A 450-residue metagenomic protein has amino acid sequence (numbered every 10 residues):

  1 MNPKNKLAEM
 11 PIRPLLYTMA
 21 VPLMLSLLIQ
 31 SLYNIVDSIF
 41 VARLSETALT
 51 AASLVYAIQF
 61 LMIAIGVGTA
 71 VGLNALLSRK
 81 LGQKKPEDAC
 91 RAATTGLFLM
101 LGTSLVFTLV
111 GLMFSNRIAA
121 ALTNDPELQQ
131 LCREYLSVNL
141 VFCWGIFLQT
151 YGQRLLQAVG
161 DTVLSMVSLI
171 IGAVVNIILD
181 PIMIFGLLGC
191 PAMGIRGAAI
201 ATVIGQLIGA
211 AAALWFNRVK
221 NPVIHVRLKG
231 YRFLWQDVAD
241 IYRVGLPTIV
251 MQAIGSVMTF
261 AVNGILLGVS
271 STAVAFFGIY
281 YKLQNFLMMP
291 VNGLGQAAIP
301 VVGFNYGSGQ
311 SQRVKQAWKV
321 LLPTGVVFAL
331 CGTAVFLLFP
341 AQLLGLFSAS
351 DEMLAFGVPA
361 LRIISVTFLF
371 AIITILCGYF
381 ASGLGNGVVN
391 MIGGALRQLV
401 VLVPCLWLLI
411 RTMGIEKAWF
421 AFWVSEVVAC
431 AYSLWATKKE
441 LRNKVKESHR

Functional and structural regions predicted by a protein language model:
M1-A20, L77-W144, C190-L246, V302-T367 (+1 more regions): Short alpha-helical transmembrane segments in multi-pass integral membrane proteins
L7-I39, R43-L44, A57-G72, L76 (+6 more regions): N-terminal transmembrane alpha-helices
T18-D37, V138, Q149, G172 (+5 more regions): Transmembrane helical elements of multi-pass membrane transporters/channels
L23, L27, I39, A75 (+16 more regions): Transmembrane alpha-helix boundary and packing residues in multipass membrane permease domains and related
L28, L32-T50, A119-P126, I182-M193 (+4 more regions): Helix-terminus/linker motif at the lipid-water interface of multi-pass membrane proteins
L49-L109, I146-S165, F276-A334, L338 (+1 more regions): Small-residue-rich hydrophobic transmembrane alpha-helices
L61-A64, T108, N176-P181, A210-L214 (+4 more regions): Hydrophobic transmembrane alpha-helices of multi-pass small-molecule transporters
A70, V138-Q157, S165-A173, A198-A213 (+4 more regions): Short runs within selected transmembrane alpha-helices of multi-pass transporters and secretion channels
